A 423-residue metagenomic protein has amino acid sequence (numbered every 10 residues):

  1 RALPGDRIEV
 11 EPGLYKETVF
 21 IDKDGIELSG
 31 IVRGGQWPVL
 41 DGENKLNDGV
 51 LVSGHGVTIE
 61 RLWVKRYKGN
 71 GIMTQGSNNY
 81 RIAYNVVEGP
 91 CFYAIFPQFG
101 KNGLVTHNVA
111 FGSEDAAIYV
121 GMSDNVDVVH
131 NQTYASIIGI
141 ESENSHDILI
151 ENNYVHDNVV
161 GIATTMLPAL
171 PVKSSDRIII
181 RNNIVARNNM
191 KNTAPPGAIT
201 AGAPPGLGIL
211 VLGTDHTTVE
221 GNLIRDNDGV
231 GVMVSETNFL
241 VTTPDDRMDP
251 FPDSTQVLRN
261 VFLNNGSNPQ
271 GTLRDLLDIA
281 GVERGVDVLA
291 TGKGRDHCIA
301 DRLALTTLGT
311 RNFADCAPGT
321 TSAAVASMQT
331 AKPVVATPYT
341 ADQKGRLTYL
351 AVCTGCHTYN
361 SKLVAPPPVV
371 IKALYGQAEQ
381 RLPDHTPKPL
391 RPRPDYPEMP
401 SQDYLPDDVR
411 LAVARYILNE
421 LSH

Functional and structural regions predicted by a protein language model:
R1-V10, L14: Acidic Gly/Asp/Thr-rich repetitive segments characteristic of extracellular carbohydrate-active and adhesion proteins
R7, G25-K68: Right-handed parallel beta-helix/beta-spiral solenoid domain characteristic of secreted/periplasmic
E9, L240-T337: Acidic, glycine- and Ser/Thr-rich low-complexity intrinsically disordered tracts in extracellular/secreted proteins
Y15-I21, V39, N44-D48, K68-T74 (+7 more regions): Short glycine/acidic-rich loop motifs that flank beta-strands on beta-rich extracellular proteins
S29-I31, H55-R66, N78-F92, K101-A116 (+5 more regions): Right-handed parallel beta-helix
L223-I224, C356-L363, Y375, L418-N419: Detector for the c-type heme attachment site
Y339-Y359, Y375, Q380, D384: Sequence/structural segment immediately N-terminal to covalent heme-attachment motifs in c-type and related
L363-A373, P387-H423: Axial heme c-ligation environment in periplasmic c-type cytochrome domains
